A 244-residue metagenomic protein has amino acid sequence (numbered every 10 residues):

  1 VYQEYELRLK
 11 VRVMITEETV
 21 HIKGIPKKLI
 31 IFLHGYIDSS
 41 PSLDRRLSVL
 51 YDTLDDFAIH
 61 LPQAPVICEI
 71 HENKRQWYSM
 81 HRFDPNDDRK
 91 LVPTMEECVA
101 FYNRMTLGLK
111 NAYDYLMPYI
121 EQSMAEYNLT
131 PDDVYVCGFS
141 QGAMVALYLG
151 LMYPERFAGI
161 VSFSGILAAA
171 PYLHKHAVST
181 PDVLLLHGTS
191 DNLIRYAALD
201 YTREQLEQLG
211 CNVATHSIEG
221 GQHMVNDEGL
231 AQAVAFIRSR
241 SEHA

Functional and structural regions predicted by a protein language model:
V11-L129, D133: Serine-hydrolase catalytic machinery in alpha/beta-hydrolase-like enzymes
H34-Y36, C137-F139, G188: Conserved alpha/beta-hydrolase "nucleophile elbow" surrounding the catalytic nucleophile
G138-G142, A146: Gly/Ala-rich beta-loop-alpha elbow adjacent to hydrolase catalytic centers
Y148-M152: Active-site signature of alpha/beta-hydrolase-fold catalytic machinery across serine- and Asp/Cys-nucleophile hydrolases
E155-L167: A conserved short beta-strand
V178-V183, L209-N212: Short, proline-enriched alpha-helix->beta-strand connector loops that line the catalytic pocket of alpha/beta-hydrolase
L184-H187, D191: Short beta-strand/loop motif that positions the catalytic acidic residue of the alpha/beta-hydrolase fold
A197-A244: C-terminal catalytic histidine-bearing segment of alpha/beta-hydrolase fold enzymes
